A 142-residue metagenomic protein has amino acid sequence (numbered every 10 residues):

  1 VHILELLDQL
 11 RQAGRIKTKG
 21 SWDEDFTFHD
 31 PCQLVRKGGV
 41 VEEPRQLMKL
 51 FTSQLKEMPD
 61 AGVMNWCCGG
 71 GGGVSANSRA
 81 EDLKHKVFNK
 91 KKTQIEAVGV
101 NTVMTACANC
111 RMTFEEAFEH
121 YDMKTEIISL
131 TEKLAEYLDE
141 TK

Functional and structural regions predicted by a protein language model:
V1-K142: Iron-sulfur cluster-binding electron-transfer modules in prokaryotic oxidoreductases
